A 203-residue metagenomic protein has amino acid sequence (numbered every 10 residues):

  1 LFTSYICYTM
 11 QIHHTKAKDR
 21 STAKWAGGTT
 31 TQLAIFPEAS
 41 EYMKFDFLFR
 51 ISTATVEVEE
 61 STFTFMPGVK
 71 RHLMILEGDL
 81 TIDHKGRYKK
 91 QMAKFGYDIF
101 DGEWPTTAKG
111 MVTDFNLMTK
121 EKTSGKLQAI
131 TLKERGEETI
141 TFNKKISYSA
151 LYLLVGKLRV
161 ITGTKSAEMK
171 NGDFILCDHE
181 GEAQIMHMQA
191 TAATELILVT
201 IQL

Functional and structural regions predicted by a protein language model:
Y5-L203: Jelly-roll (double-stranded beta-helix
